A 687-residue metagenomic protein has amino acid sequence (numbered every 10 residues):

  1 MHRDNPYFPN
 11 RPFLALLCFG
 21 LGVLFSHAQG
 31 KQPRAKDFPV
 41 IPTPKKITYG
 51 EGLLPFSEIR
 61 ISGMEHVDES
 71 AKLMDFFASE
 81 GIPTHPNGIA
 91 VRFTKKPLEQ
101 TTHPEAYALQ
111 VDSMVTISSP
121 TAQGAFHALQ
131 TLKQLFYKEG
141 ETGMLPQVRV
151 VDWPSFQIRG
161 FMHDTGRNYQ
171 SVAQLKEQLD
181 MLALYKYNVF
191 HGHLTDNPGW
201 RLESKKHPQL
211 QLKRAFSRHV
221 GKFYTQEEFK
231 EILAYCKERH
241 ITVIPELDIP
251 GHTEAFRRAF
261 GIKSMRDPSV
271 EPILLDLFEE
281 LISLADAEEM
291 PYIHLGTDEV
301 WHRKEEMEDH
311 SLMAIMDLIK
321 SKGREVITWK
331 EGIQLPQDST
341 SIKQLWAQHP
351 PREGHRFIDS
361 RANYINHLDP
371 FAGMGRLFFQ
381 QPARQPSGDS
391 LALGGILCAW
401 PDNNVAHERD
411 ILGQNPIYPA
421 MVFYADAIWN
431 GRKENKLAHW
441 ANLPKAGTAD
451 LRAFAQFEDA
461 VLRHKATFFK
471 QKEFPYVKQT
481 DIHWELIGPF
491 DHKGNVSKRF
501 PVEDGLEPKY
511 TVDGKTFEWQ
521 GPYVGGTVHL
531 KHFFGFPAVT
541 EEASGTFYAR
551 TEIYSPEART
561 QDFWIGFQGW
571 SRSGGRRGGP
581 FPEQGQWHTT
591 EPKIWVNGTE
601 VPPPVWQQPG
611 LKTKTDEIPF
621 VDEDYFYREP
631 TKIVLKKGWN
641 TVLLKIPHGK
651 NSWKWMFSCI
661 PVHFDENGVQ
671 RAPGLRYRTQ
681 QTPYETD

Functional and structural regions predicted by a protein language model:
Q29-V151, T328-I333, S339, D459 (+3 more regions): Acidic, contiguous N-terminal accessory segments
Q100-E271, L275-Y292, A314, P401 (+3 more regions): Feature activates predominantly on carbohydrate-active enzymes
R258-I342, A347-Q348: Active-site neighborhood of glycoside hydrolase catalytic domains
A347-D481: Flexible, acidic glycine-rich loops studded with aromatic residues
A455-G545, R572, W606, T641-D687: Accessory carbohydrate-binding/adhesion or oligomerization-edge regions at the termini of glycan-active proteins
E541-Y554, R628-E629: Short beta-strands within extracellular/lumenal beta-sheet-rich domains
E557-Q584: A short beta-strand element within beta-rich, extracytoplasmic domains of secreted/secretory-pathway proteins
R576-G579, E583-I660: Beta-strand-rich ligand-recognition modules
